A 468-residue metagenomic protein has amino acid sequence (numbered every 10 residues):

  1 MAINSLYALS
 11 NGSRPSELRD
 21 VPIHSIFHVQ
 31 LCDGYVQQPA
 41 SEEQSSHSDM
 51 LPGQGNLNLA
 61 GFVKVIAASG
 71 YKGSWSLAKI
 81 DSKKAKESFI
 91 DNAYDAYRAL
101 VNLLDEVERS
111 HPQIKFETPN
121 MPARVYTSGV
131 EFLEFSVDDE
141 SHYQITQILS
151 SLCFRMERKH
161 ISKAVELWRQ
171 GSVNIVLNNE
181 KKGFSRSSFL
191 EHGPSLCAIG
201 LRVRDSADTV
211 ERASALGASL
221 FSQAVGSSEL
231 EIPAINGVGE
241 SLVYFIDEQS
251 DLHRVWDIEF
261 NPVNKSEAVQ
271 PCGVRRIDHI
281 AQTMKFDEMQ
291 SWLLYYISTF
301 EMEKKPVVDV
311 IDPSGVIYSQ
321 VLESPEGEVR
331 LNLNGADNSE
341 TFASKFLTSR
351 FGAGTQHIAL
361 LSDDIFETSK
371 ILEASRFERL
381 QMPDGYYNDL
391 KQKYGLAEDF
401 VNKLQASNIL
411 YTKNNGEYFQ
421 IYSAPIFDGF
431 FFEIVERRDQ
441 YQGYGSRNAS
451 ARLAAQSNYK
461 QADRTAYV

Functional and structural regions predicted by a protein language model:
M1-N4, Q30-C32, S76-I80, S136 (+3 more regions): A cross-family glycoside hydrolase active-site/sugar-binding cleft signature
M1-N56: Acidic/histidine-rich catalytic cores of soluble enzymes
A2, S25-Q30, K72-S76, F132 (+2 more regions): Structural preference for beta-strand elements that scaffold enzyme active sites
V29-L31, P52, I66, W75 (+1 more regions): Conserved, mostly hydrophobic/aromatic
Q54-A68: A short, acidic, amphipathic alpha-helical segment used as a generic capping/interface helix at domain edges
S76-E87, D91-N92, R438: A short, acidic, flexible beta-alpha connecting loop/helix-capping segment that sits on the rim of active
K86-S110: C-terminal helical cap(s) of enzyme catalytic domains, especially alpha/beta-barrels
F116-R158, R169-S222, A234-K304, G315-V468: Glyoxalase I/VOC metalloenzyme domain signal
